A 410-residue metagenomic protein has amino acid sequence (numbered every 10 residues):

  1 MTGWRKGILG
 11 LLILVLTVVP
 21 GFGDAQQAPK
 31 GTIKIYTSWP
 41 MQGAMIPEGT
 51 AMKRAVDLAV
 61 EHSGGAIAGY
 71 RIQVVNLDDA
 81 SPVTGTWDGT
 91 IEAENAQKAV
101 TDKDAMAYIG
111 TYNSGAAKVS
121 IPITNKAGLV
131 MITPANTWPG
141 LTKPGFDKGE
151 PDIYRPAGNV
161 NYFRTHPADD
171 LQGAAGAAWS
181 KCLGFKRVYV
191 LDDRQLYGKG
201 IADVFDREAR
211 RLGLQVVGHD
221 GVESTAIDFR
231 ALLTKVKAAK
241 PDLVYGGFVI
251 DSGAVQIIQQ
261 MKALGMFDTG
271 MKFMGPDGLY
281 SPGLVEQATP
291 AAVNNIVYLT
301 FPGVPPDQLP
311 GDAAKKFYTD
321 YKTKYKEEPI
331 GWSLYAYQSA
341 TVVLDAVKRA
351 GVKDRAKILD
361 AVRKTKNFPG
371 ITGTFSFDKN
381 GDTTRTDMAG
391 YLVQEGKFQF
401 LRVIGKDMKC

Functional and structural regions predicted by a protein language model:
M1-K34, V100, D407-C410: Short, low-complexity disordered leader/linker segments with a strong preference for bacterial N-terminal type II
Q27-A28, T32, P47-A51, H62 (+2 more regions): Beta-alpha junction/loop-to-helix N-cap segments that form part of ligand/metal-binding clefts
I33-A55, S63, L77-W87, Y112-N113 (+3 more regions): Extracytoplasmic "Venus flytrap"
T37, A99-Y112, V130-A135, Y189-D192 (+4 more regions): Periplasmic-binding protein-like
A105-D220, K272-N294: Extracytoplasmic ligand/sensor domains, especially the bilobed periplasmic-binding protein
S114-N125, I227-D228, T234, P241-L264 (+1 more regions): Hydrophobic alpha-helical
I258-Y337, Q394, F398-K409: Extracellular/periplasmic periplasmic-binding protein-like sensory domains
D320-L334, V342-F400: Segments of small-molecule ligand-sensing domains
